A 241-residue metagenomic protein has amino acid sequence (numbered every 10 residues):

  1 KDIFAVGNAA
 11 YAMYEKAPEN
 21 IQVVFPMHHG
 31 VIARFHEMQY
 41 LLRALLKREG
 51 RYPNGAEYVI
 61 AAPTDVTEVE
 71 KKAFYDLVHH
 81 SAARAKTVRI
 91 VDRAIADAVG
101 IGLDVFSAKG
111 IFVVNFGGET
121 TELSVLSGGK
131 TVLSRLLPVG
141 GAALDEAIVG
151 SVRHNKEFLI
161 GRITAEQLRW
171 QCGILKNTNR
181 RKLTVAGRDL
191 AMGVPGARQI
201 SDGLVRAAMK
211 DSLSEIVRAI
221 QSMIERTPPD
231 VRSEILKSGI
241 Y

Functional and structural regions predicted by a protein language model:
K1-F116, L126-Y241: Nucleotide/phosphate-binding catalytic cleft detector across ATP-hydrolyzing and phosphate-transferring enzymes
G118-T120: Short acidic, Gly/Ser-rich segments with clustered Asp/Glu that frequently serve as metal-coordination loops in enzyme
